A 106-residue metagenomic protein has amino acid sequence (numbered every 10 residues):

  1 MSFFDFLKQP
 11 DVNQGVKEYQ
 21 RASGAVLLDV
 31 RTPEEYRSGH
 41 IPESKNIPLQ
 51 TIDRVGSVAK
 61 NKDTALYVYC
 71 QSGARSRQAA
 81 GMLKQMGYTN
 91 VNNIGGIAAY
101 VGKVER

Functional and structural regions predicted by a protein language model:
S2-E18, A22-A25, P33-A65, A74-R106: Rhodanese-like catalytic fold shared by cysteine-dependent sulfurtransferases and DSP/PTP-type phosphatases
D29: N-terminal glycine-rich beta->alpha transition that marks the start or flank of a dinucleotide-binding site
Y69: Short, surface-exposed ligand- or partner-binding patches at beta-edge/loop junctions that are enriched in aromatics
